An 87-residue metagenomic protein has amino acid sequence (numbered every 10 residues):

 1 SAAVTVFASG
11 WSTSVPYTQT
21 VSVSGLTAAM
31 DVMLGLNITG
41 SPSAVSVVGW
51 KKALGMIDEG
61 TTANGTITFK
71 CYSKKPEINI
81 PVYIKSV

Functional and structural regions predicted by a protein language model:
A3-V87: Extracellular attachment/recognition segments
